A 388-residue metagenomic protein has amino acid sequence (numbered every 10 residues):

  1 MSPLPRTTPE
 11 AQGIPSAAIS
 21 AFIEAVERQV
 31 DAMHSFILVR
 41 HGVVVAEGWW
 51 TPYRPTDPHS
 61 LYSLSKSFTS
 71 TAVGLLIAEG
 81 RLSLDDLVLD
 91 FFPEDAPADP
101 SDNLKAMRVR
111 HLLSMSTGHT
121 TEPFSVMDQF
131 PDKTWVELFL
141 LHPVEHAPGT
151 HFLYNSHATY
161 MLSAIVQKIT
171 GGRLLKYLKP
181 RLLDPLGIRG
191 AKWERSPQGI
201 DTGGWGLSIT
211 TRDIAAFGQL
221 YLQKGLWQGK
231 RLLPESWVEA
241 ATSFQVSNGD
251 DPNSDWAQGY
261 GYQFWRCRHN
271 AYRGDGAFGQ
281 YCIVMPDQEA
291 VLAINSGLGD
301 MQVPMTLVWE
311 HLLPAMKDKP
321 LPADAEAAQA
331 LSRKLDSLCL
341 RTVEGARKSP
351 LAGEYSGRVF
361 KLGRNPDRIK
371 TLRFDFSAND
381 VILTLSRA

Functional and structural regions predicted by a protein language model:
I23-R54, E289-L292: A short, well-structured edge-of-sheet supersecondary motif
G42, H59-D85, L112, L162-V166 (+1 more regions): Active-site SXXK
S60, E79-T117, L141, T170-I209: Active-site helix/loop module of the DD-peptidase/beta-lactamase fold, centered on the serine-lysine SxxK catalytic
M115, A158-I165, W205-L226, Q280-G297 (+1 more regions): Active-site-proximal alpha-helical segments within enzyme catalytic domains
T121-Y154, A158-R195: A small/polar active-site loop signature that marks catalytic segments
V238-L292: Active-site Gly/Thr loop motif
Q302-D367: Short, gly/Ser/Thr-rich active-site loops of penicillin-recognizing serine hydrolases
R358-R387: Short, solvent-exposed loop/hinge segments that bridge or flank secondary-structure elements
